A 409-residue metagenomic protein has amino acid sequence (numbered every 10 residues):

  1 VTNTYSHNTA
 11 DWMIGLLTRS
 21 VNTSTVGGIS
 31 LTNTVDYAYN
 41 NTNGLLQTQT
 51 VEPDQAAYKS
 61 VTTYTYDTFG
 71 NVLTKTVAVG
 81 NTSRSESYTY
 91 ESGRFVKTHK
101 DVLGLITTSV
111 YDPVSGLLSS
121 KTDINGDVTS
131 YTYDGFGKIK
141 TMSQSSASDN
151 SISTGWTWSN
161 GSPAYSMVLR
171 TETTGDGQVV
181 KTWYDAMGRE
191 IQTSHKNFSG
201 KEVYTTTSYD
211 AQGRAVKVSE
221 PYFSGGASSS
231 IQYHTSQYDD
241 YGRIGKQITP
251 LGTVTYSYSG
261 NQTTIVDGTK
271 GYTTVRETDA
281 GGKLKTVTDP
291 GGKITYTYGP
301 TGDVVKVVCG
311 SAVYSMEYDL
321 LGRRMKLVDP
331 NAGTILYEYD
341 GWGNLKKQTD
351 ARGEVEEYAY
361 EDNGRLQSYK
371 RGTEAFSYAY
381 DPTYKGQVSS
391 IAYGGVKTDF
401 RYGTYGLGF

Functional and structural regions predicted by a protein language model:
V1-F409: Acidic, low-complexity segments
